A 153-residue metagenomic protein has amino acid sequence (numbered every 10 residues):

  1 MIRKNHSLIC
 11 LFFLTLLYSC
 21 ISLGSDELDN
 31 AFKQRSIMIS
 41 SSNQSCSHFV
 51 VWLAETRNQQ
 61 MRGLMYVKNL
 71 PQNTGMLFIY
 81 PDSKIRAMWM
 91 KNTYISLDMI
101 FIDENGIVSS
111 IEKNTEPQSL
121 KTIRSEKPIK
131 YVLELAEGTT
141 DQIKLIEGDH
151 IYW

Functional and structural regions predicted by a protein language model:
I2-I9: Bacterial N-terminal signal peptides that target proteins for export
S7, S19-I21, K121: Residue-level marker of intrinsically disordered, low-complexity segments enriched for small/polar residues
C10-Y18: Bacterial N-terminal signal peptides
L23-W153: Compact, glycine-rich, soluble single-domain proteins
